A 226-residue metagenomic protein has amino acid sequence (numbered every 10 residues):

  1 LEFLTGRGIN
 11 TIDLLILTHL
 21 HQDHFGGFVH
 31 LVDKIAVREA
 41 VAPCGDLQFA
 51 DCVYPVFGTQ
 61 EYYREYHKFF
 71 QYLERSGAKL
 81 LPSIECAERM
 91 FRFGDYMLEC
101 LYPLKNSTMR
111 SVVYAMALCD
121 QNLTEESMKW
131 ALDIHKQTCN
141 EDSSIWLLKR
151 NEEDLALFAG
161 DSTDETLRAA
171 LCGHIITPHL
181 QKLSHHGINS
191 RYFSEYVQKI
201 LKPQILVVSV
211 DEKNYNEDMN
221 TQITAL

Functional and structural regions predicted by a protein language model:
L1-G6, I16-D33, S107-D218: Active-site-proximal loop/helix segments of hydrolase catalytic cores
E2, Q71, A225: Surface-exposed charge patches
H24-G27, Y62-F69, F193, Q222-I223: Stable alpha-helical elements in mature extracytoplasmic
H30-L157, E165: Flexible, acidic/histidine-containing loops and adjacent segments that form or flank the divalent-metal
A36, P55, K202-P203, T221: Alpha-helix boundary/interfacial micro-motifs
N216-L226: C-terminal regulatory/interaction regions
